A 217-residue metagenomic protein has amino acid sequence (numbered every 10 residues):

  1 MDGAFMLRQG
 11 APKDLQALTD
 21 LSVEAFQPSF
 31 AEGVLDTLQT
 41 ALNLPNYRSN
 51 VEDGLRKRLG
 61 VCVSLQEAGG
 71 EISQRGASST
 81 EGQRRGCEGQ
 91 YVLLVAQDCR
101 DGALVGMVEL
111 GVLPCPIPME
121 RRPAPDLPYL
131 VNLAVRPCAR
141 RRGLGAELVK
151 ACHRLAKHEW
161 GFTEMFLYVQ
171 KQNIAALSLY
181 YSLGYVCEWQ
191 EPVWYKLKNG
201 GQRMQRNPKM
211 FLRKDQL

Functional and structural regions predicted by a protein language model:
Q9-L15, D20-C138, V149-K150, L155-E159 (+1 more regions): Acetyl-CoA-dependent GNAT
N132-A134, G143, G184: Conserved functional loop/turn residues at catalytic and ligand-binding sites
R136-C138, R142, K171-Q172: Active-site acidic-Proline motif in GNAT/NAT acetyltransferases
R141-R154, S178-S182: Conserved acetyl-CoA-binding loop-helix of GNAT-fold acetyltransferases
R142, E159-T163: Short coil/turn segments at alpha/beta junctions that flank glycine-rich nucleotide-binding fingerprints
F162-L177, Y181-L217: C-terminal "cap" of GNAT-fold acetyltransferases
